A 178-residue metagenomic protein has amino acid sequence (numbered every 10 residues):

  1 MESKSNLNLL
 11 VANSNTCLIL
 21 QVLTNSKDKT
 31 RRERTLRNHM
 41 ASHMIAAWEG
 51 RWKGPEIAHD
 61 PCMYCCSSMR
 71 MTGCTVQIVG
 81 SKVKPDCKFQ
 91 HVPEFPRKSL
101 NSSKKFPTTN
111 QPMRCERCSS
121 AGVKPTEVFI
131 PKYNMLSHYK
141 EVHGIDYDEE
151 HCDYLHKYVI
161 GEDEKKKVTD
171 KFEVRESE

Functional and structural regions predicted by a protein language model:
M1-E178: Alpha-helical interaction/linker modules in multidomain eukaryotic proteins
